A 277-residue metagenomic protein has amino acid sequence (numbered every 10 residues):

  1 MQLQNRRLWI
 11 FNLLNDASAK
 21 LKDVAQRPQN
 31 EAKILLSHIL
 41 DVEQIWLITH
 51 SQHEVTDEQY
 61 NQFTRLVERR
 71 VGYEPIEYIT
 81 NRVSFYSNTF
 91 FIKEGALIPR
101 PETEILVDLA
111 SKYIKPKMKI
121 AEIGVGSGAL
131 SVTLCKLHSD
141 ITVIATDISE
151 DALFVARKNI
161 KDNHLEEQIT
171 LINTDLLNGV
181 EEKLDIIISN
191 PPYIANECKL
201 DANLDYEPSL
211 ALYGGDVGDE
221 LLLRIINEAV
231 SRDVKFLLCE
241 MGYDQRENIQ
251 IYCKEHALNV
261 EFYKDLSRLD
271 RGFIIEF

Functional and structural regions predicted by a protein language model:
M1-V42: Non-catalytic accessory regions of SAM-dependent methyltransferases
S37-L109, Y113: Conserved AdoMet
E77, I194, D244: Active-site beta-alpha loop architecture of Rossmann-like, nucleotide-cofactor-dependent enzymes
T80, I172-T174, K264: Short loop/edge segments at beta-strand edges and connector loops that shape dinucleotide/nucleotide cofactor-binding
F91, V217-I275: Conserved Class I SAM-dependent methyltransferase catalytic core
E102-L200, R224: Conserved SAM/SAH cofactor-binding pocket of Class I
A145, G214, L238: Conserved SAM-binding loop
Y193-L221: Mobile active-site "lid"/loop adjacent to the S-adenosyl-L-methionine
